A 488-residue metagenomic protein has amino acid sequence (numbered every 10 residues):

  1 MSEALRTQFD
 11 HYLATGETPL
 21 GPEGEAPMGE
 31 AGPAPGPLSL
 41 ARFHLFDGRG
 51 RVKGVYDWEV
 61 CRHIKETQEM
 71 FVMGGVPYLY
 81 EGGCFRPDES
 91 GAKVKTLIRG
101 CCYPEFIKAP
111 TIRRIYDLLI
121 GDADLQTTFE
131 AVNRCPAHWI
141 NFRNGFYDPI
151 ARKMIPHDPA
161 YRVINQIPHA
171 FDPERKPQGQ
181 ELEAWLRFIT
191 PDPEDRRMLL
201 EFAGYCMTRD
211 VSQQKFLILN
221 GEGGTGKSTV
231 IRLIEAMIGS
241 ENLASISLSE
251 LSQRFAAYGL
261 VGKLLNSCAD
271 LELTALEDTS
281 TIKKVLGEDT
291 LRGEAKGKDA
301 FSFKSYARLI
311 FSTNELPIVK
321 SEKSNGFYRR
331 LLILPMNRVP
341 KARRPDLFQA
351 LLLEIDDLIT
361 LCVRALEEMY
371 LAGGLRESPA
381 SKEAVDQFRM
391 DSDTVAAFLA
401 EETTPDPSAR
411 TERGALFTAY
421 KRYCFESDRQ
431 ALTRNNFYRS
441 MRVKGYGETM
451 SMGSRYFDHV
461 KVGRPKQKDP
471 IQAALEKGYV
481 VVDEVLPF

Functional and structural regions predicted by a protein language model:
M1-E17: N-terminal acidic, proline/glycine-rich, low-complexity intrinsically disordered segments
L13-V76, C102-T225, T229-F488: Feature primarily recognizes SF3-like P-loop helicase cores of small DNA viruses
P77-G100: Trp- and S/T/G-rich repeat-edge/linker motifs of beta-rich repeat architectures
